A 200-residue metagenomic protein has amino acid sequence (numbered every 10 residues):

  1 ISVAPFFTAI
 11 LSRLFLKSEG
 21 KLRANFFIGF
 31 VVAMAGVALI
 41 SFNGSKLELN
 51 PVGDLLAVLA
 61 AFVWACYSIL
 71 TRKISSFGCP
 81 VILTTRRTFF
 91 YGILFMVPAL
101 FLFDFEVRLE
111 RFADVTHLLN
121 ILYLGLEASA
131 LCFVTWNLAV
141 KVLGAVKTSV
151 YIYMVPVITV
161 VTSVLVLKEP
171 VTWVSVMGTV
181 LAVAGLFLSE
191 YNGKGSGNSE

Functional and structural regions predicted by a protein language model:
I1, L167, S189-E190: A generic "structured core" feature
V3, N25-I28, L59, R86-R87 (+3 more regions): Hydrophobic core positions of alpha-helical segments in small-molecule transporters and transporter systems
A9-R13, L22-N43, Y153, V174-G193: Hydrophobic transmembrane alpha-helices of multi-pass small-molecule transport proteins
I10-L11, A38-L39, L55-L70, V97-M154 (+2 more regions): Hydrophobic alpha-helical transmembrane segments of multi-pass membrane transport proteins, especially secondary
L16-I28, S45-V52, S76-I82, L94-I121 (+4 more regions): Membrane-interface interhelical linkers
K17, G29, V81, T85-T88 (+3 more regions): Polytopic endomembrane small-metabolite transporters, centered on the Drug/Metabolite Transporter
C66-G92: Juxtamembrane helix-loop-helix junctions in multi-pass membrane proteins
